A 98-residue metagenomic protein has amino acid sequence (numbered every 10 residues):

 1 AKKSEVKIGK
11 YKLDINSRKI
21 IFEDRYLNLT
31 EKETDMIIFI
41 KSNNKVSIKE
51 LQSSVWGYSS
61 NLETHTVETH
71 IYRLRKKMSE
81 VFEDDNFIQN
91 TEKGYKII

Functional and structural regions predicted by a protein language model:
A1-G9: Basic, amphipathic DNA-recognition helix from helix-turn-helix-like DNA-binding domains
I8, I15, I21-E23: Structural motif
G9-Y11, K93: Change "...and in nucleic-acid phosphodiester-cleaving endonucleases..." to "...and in nucleic-acid processing enzymes
Y11-L13, I88: A structural signal for short hydrophobic beta-strand segments in well-ordered beta-sheet cores
D14-I15, S47: Helix N-cap / beta->alpha transition motif
I21-L29, T34-I71, K76-D85, Q89-E92: Positively charged, aromatic-enriched patches within helix-turn-helix-type DNA-binding elements, predominantly
